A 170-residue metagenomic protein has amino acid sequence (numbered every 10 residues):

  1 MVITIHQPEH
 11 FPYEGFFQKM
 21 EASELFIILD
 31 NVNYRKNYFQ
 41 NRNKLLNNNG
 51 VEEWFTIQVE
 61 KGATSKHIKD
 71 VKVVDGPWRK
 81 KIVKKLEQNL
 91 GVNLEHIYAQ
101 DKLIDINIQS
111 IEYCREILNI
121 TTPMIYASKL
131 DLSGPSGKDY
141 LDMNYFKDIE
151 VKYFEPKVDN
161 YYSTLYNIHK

Functional and structural regions predicted by a protein language model:
M1-K170: Residues lining hydrophobic/aromatic ligand-binding pockets adjacent to catalytic sites
